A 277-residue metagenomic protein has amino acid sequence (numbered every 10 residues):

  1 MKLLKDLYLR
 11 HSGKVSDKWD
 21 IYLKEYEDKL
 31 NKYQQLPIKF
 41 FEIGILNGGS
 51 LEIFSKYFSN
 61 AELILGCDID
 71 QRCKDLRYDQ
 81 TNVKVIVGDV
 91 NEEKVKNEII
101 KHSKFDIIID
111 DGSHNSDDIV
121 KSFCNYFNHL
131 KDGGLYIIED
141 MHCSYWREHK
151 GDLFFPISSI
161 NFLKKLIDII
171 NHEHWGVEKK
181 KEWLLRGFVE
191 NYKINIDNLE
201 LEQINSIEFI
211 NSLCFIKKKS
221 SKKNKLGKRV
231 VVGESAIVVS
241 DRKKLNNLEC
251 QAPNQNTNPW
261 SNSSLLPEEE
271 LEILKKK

Functional and structural regions predicted by a protein language model:
M1-I109, S113-I137, H142-K277: A short alpha-helical cap/connector motif
